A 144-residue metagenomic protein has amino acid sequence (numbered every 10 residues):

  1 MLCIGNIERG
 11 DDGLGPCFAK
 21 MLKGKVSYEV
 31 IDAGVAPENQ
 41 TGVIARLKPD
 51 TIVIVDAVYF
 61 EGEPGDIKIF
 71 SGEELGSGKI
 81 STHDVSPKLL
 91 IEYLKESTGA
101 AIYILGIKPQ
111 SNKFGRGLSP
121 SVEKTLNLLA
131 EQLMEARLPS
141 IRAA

Functional and structural regions predicted by a protein language model:
M1-P109, R116-A144: N-terminal catalytic or cofactor-binding beta/alpha core of small enzyme domains
